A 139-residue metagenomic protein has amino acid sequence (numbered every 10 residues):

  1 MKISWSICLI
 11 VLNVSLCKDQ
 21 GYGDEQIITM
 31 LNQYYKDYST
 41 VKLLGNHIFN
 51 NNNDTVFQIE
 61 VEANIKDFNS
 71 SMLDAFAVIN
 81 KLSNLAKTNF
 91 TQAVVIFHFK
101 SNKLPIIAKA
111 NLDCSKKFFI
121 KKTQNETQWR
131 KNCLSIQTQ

Functional and structural regions predicted by a protein language model:
M1-D19: Classical Sec-dependent N-terminal signal peptides that target proteins to the secretory pathway
L16-C17, I27, L31, F68 (+1 more regions): Extended hydrophobic/Leu-rich segments
Q20-Y22, K36-S39, S70-F76: A short linear-motif detector with a strong N-terminal bias
D24-A63, T88-Q139: Polar/charged, Gly/Pro-rich intrinsically disordered segments
I59-L73: A short interface-forming secondary-structure element
N69-N89: Short, non-transmembrane amphipathic alpha-helical segments
